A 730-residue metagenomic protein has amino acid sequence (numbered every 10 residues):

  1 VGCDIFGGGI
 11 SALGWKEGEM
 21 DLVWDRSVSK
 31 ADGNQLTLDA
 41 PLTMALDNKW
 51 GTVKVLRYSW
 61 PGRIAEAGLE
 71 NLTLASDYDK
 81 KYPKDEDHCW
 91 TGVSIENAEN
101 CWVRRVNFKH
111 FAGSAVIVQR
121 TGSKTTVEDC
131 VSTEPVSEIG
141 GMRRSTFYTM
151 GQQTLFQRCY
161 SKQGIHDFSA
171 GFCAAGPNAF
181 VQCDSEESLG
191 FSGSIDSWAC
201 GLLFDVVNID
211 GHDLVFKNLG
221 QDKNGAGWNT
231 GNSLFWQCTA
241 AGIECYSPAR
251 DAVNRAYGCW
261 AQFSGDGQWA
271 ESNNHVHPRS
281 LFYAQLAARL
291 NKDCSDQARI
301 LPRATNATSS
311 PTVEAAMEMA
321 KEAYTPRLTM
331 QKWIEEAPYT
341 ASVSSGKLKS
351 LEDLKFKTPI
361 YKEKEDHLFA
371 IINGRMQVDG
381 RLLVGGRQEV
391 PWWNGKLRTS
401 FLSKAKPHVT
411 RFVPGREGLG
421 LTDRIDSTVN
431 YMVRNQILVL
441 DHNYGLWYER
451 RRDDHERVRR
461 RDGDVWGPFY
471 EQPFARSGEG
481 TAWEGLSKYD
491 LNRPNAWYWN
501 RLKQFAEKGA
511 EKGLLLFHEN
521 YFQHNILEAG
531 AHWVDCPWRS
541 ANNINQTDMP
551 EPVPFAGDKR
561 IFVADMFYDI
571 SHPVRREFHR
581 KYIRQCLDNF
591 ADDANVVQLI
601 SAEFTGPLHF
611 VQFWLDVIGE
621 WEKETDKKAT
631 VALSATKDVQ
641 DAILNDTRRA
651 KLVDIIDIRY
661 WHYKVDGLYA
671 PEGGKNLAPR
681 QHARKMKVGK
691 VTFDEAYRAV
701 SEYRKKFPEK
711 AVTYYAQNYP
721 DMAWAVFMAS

Functional and structural regions predicted by a protein language model:
V1-I5, M44-A67: Extended Gly/Ser/Thr-rich low-complexity repeat segments, especially those forming or decorating extracellular
V1-T37, T43: Ser/Thr/Gly-rich low-complexity blocks that favor extended beta-strand/coil architectures
G51-S59, P83-S94, H110-S114, I139-Y148 (+3 more regions): Extracellular beta-strand/beta-solenoid scaffold signature
A65-S76, E99-H110, G122-S137, M150-H166 (+5 more regions): Right-handed parallel beta-helix
A179-D184, S188-K349: Gly/Ser/Thr/Ala-enriched C-terminal appendages of enzymes
Q221-I243, A252-Y257, W621-T630, N645-S730: Catalytic-core region of carbohydrate-active enzymes that cleave or remodel glycosidic bonds
A341-G380: N-terminal module-boundary/linker segments of secreted carbohydrate-active enzymes
I371-L644, R648-I655, M686: Active-site mouth of glycoside hydrolases
